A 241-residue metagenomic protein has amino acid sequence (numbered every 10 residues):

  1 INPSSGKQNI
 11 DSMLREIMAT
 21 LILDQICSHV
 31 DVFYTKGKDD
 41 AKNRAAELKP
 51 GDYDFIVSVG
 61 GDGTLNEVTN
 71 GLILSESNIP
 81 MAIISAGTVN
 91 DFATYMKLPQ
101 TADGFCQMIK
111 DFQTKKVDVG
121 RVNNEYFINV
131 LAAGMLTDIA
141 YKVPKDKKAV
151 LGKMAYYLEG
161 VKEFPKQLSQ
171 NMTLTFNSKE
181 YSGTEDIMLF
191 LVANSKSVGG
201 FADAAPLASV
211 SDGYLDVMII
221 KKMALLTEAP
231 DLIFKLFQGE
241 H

Functional and structural regions predicted by a protein language model:
I1-I56: ATP/NTP phosphate-donor binding region
P3, V59-G61, I84-A86: Glycine-rich beta-strand-to-loop/alpha-helix junction loops that act as flexible
D24, T35, L74-L189: Catalytic core of DAGKc-family lipid kinases
V30, D111, G160-P165, S169-M172 (+1 more regions): Catalytic phosphate-donor-binding core of small-molecule kinases
A41, D62, F190: Short conserved active-site loop signatures built around small residues
T64-E76: Short Gly/Thr/Asp-enriched flexible loops that form oxyanion-binding sites at enzyme active sites
A132, L136, L191-L207: Glycine-rich phosphate/pyrophosphate-binding beta-alpha loops
T137-I139, S182-T184, S197-F201, L225-A229: Short acidic/glycine-rich loop or secondary-structure boundary segments that cap or lie
